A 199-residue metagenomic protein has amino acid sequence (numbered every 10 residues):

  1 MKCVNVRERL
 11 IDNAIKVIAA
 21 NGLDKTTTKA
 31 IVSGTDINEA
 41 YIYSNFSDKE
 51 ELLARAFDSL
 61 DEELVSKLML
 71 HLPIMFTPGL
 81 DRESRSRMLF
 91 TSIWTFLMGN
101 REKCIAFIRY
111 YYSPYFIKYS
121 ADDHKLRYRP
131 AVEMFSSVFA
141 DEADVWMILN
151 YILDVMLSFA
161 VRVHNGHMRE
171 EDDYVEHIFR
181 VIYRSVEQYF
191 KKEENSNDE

Functional and structural regions predicted by a protein language model:
V6-I15, I31, A56-L60, L64-L68: Generic hydrophobic, amphipathic alpha-helix propensity
R9, V17-E51, R55: Helix-turn-helix
I11, R87, T91, Y128-S136 (+3 more regions): An amphipathic alpha-helix signature
R55, L70-G99: Hydrophobic alpha-helical connector segments
A56, L60, L64, L68 (+5 more regions): Hydrophobic recognition helices of helix-based DNA-binding modules
V65-M69, P114-N150: Amphipathic alpha-helical packing segments from all-alpha helical-bundle domains
S92-K118, V161, N165: Amphipathic alpha-helical segments used for helix-helix packing
I105-R109, S136-I182, Y189, E193-E199: Hydrophobic/aromatic-rich alpha-helical bundle segments in the mid-to-C-terminal region
